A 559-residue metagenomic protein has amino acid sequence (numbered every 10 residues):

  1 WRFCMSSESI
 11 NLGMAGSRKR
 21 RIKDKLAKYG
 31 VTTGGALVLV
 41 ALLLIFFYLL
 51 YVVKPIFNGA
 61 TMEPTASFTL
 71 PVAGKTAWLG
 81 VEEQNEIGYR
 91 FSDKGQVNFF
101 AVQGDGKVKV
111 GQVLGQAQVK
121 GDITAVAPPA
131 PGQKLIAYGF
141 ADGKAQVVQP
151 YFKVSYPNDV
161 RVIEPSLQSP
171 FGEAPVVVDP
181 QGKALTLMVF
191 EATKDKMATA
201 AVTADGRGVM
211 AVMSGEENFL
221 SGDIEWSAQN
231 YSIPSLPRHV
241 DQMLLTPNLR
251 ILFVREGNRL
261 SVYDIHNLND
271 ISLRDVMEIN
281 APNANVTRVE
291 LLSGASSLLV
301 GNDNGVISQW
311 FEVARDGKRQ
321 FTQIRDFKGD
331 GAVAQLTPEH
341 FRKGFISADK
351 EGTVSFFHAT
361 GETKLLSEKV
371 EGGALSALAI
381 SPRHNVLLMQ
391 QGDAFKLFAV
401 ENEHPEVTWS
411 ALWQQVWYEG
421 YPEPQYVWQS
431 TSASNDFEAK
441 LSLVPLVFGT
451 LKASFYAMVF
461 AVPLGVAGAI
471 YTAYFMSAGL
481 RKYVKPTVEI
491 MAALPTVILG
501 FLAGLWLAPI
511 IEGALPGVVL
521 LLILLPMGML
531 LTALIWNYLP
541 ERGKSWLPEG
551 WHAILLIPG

Functional and structural regions predicted by a protein language model:
M14, R18-K25, I56-G95, F99-Q133 (+11 more regions): Periplasmic/extracellular loop-to-transmembrane helix junction in inner-membrane transport proteins
I22-V53: Hydrophobic alpha-helical transmembrane signal-anchor segments
A41, R90-K94, Y138-D142, A201-D205 (+9 more regions): Structural signature of WD-repeat beta-propellers
G88, I136, M197-T199, L252 (+3 more regions): Hydrophobic beta-strand positions that form the internal "hydrophobic ladder" of WD40/Gbeta-like beta-propeller blades
K94-F100, D142-Q149, P157, D205-S214 (+5 more regions): Structural motif
L443-Y471, P516-I523: Transmembrane alpha-helix signature in integral membrane proteins
A457-V488, T532-Y538: Transmembrane-helix boundary motif in ABC transporter permease subunits
M491-G559: Generic hydrophobic transmembrane alpha-helix motif, especially the helices
